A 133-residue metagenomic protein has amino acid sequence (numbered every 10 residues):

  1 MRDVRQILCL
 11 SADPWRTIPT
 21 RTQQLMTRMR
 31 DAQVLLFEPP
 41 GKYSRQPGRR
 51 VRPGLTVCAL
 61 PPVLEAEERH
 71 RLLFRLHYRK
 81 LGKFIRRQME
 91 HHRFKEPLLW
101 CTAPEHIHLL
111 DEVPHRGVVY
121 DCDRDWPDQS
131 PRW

Functional and structural regions predicted by a protein language model:
M1-Q46: N-terminal subdomain of nucleotide-sugar transferases
V4, D31, F94-P97, H115: A general structural motif
S11-A12, C122-D125: Histidine-centered beta-alpha loop that forms part of the nucleotide-sugar donor binding/catalytic region in diverse
Q23-T27, I85-M89, I107-L110: Short amphipathic alpha-helical segments and helix-helix/interface helices
G41-E96: A conserved catalytic-core segment of Leloir-type glycosyltransferases
G82, P97-P114: An aromatic- and histidine-rich active-site surface loop
D125-W133: Nucleotide-sugar donor phosphate/pyrophosphate-binding loop at the beta->alpha transition of glycosyltransferases
